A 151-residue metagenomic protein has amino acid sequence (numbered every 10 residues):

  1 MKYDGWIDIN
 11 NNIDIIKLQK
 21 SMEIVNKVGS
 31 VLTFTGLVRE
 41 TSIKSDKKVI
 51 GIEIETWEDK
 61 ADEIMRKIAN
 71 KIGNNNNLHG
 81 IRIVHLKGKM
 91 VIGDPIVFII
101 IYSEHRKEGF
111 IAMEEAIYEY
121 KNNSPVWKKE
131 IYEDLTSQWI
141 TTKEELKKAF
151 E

Functional and structural regions predicted by a protein language model:
M1-P95, Y102, I111-E114, Y118-E151: N-terminal, polar/charged subdomain of small-to-medium soluble alpha/beta proteins
E104-R106: Helix N-cap motif at beta-to-alpha junctions
